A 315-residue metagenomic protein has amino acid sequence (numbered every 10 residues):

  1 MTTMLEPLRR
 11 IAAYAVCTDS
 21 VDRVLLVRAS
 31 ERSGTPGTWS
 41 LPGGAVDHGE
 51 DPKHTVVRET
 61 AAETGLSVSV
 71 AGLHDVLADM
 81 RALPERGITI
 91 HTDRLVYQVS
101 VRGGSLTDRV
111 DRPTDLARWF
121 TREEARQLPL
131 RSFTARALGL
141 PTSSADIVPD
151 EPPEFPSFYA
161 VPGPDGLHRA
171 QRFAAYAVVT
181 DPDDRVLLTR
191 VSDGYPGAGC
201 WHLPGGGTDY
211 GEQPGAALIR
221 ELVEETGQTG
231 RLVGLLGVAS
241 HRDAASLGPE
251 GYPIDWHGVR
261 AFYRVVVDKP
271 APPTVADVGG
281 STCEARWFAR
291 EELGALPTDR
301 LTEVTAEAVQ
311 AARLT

Functional and structural regions predicted by a protein language model:
M1-V16, T142-V178, V191, P253: Acidic, metal-coordinating catalytic segment for phosphate/diphosphate chemistry, firing primarily on the Nudix
P7, T38, G87-D93, D111-T114 (+4 more regions): A generic structural micro-feature
C17, V96-S100, T121, V179 (+2 more regions): Short, well-ordered beta-strand micro-motif
R23-E63, R185-Q228: Conserved Nudix-box catalytic region and its N-terminal flanking loop in Nudix hydrolases and closely related
P36, L106-A170, P196-A198, P272-T315: Nudix hydrolase/Nudix homology domain
S67-V76, T229-V238: A short coil-to-beta-strand element that immediately follows conserved catalytic motifs
A78-L106, A239-P273: Active-site-adjacent beta-strand/loop module that shapes the phosphate/pyrophosphate-binding cleft
